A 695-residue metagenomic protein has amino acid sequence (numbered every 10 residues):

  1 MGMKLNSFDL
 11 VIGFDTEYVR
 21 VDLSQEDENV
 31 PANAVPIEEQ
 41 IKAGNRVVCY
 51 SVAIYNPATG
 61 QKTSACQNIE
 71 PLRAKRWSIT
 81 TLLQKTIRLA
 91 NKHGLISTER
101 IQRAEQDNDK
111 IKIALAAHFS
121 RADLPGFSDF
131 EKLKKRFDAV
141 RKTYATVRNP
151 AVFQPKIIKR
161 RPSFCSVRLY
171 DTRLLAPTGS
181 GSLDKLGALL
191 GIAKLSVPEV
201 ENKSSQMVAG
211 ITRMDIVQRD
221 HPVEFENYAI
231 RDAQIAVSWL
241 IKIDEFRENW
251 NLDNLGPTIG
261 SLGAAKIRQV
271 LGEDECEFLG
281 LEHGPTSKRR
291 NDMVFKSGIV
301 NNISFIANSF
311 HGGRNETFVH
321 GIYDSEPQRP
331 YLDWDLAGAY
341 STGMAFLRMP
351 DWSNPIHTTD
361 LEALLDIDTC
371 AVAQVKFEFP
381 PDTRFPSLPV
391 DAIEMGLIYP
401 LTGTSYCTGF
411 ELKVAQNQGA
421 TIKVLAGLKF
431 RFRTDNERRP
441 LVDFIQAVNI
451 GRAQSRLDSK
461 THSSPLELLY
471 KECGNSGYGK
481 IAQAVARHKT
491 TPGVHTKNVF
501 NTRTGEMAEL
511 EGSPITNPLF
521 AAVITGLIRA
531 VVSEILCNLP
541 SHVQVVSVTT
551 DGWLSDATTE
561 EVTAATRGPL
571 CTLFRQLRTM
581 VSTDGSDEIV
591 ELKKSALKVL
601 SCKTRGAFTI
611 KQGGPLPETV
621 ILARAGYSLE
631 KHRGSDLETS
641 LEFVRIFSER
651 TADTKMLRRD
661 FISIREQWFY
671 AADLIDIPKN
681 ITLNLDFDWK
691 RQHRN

Functional and structural regions predicted by a protein language model:
M1-G13, N29-P31, D324-P327: Structured nucleic-acid-interacting core domains from mobile-element enzymes and related host factors, especially RNase
F8-R20, L332-W334: Two-metal-ion RNase H-like nuclease active-site motif
I12, D22-L23, D109-K110: Papain-like cysteine protease catalytic domains, especially those used for deubiquitination and ubiquitin-like
T16-G44, G474: An active-site-proximal beta-strand-loop segment
Q40-F119, L124-N695: Conserved acidic
